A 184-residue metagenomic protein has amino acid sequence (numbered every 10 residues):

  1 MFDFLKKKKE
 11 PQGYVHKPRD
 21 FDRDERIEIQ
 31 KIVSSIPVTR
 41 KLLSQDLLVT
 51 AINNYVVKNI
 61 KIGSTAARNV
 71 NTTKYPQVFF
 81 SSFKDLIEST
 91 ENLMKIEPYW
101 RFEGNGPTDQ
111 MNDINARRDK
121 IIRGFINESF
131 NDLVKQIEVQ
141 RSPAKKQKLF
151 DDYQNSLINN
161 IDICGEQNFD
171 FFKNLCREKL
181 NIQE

Functional and structural regions predicted by a protein language model:
M1-K6, I36, R101-E103, I163 (+2 more regions): Short, aromatic- and cysteine-enriched interfacial helices/patches that mediate contacts at lipid membranes
L5-V57: Leu/Val/Ala/Ile-rich N-terminal alpha-helices, chiefly Sec-type signal peptides and the beginnings
K6-P11, R19, D109, P143-Q147 (+3 more regions): Gram-negative host-targeted secretion-system effectors, predominantly Type III and Type IV, recognized via long
R26, Q30, R123-N127, N131 (+1 more regions): Amphipathic alpha-helical repeat elements characteristic of tetratricopeptide repeat
S44-N53, I60-G63, V70-K74, S82-F83: Amphipathic alpha-helical "stem/stalk" segments
Y55-G63, L93, K146-N160: Amphipathic, non-membrane alpha-helical rod segments
T65-K84, E88-K145: Long, low-complexity or tandemly repetitive, helically biased scaffold regions used for multimeric assembly/adhesion
L157-E184: Alpha-helical oligomerization segments
